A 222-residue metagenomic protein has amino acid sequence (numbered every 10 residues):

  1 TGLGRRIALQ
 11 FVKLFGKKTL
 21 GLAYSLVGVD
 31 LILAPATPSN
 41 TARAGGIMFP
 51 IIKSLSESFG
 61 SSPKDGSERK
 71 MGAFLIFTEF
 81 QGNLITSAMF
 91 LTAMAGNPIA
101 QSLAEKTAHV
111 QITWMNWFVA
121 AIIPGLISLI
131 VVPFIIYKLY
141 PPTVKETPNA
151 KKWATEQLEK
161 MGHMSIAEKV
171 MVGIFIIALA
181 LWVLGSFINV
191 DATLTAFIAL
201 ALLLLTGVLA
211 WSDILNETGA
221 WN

Functional and structural regions predicted by a protein language model:
T1-S62, S212-E217, W221-N222: Membrane-embedded alpha-helical segments and adjacent helix-loop junctions characteristic of multi-pass solute
F11-T19, K64-K70, E159-K169: Short, amphipathic, aromatic/basic-enriched membrane-interface segments that mark the entry/exit of transmembrane
L20-G21, A73, M115, T193: Residues that define the loop-to-transmembrane-helix transition and helix capping in multi-pass membrane transporters
S25-G28, M48, Q81, I123 (+1 more regions): Hydrophobic residues within alpha-helical transmembrane segments of multi-pass solute transporters/permease subunits
V29-S39, F80-L91, L181-F187: Transmembrane alpha-helix interface/packing and boundary motifs in multi-pass membrane proteins, characterized by
N40-M48, M89-A93, D191, T195-I198: Hydrophobic alpha-helical membrane segments of integral membrane proteins
F59-P142: Membrane-core helix-loop-helix motifs of multi-pass transport proteins
T107-A108, N116-N222: Hydrophobic transmembrane alpha-helices of multi-pass small-molecule transporters
